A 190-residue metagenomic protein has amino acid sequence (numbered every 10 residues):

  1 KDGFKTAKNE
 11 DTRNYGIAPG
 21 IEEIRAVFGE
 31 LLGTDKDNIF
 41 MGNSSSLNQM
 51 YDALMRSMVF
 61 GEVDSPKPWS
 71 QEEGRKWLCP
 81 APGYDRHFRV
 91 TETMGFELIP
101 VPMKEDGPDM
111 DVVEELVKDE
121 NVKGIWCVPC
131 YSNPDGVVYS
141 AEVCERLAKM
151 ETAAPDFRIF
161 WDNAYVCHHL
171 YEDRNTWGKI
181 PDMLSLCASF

Functional and structural regions predicted by a protein language model:
K1-D2: N-terminal basic, amphipathic alpha-helical segments
K5: Active-site rim helix/loop that mediates acceptor-substrate recognition in acyltransferases
K8-P155, C167-L186: Conserved core of the PLP fold type I
I159-F160: Residue-level marker for buried hydrophobic side chains located in beta-strands that build the well-ordered beta-sheet
N163: Walker B catalytic acidic pair
S189-F190: A short, conserved beta-to-alpha structural element at the edge of catalytic cores that scaffolds binding
